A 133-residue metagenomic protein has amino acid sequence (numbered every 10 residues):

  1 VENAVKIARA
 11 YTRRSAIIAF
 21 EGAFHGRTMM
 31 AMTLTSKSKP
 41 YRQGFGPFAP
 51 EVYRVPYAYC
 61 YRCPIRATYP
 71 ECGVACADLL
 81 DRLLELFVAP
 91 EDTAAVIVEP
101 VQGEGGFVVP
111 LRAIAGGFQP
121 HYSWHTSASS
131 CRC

Functional and structural regions predicted by a protein language model:
V1-A94: PLP-dependent aspartate aminotransferase-fold enzymes
A77, A89-T93, V108-C133: Catalytic PLP-binding core of fold-type I/II PLP enzymes
Q102-E104: Alpha-helical transmembrane segments of integral membrane proteins, especially multi-pass inner/plasma-membrane
